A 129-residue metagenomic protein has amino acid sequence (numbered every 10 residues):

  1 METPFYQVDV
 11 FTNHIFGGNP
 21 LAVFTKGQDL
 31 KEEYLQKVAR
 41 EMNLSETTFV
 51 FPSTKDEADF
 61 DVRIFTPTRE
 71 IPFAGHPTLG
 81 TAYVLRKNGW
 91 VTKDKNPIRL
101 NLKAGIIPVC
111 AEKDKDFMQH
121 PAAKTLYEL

Functional and structural regions predicted by a protein language model:
M1-G17: N-terminal, positively charged, Ser/Thr/Ala/Gly-biased leader segments that form transit/presequence-like amphipathic
T3, N19, A58-F60, I107: Change "...and in nucleic-acid phosphodiester-cleaving endonucleases..." to "...and in nucleic-acid processing enzymes
Y6-F11, Y34-V38, T47-F51, P97: Short secondary-structure capping/turn segments at boundaries of alpha-helices and beta-strands
F16-F24: Generic N-terminal amphipathic, Lys/Arg-enriched alpha-helix
V23-K26, V50-F51, E112: Short beta-strand-to-turn element immediately C-terminal to the catalytic PLP-Schiff-base lysine in fold type I
D29-L35, F73: Short, conserved charged micro-motifs
K37-I71: Anion-binding (especially nucleotide phosphate/pyrophosphate-binding) glycine-rich loop and adjoining beta-alpha core
A58, F65-L129: Acidic, low-complexity central loop/insert segments
